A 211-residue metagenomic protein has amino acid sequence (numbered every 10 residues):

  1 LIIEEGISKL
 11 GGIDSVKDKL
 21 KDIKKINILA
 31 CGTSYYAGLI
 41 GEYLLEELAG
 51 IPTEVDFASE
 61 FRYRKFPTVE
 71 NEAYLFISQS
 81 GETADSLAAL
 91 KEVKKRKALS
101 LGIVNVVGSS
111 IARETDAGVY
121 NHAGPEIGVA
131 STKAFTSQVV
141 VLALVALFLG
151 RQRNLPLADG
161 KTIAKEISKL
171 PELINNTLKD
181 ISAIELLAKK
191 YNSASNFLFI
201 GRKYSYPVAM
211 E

Functional and structural regions predicted by a protein language model:
I3-D22, K179-Y191: A short, well-structured juxtamembrane/interface segment
I3-S8, P52-E54, I77-S80, L173-K179: Short, flexible loop segments at the rims of nucleotide/cofactor-binding pockets, characterized by
K21-K169: Glycine-rich phosphate-binding loops that contact phosphosugars or nucleotide phosphates
D22-C31, Y74, P171-I181, F199-S205: Short, charged low-complexity intrinsically disordered segments located at boundaries of structured domains
K24, G50, N192-E211: Acidic catalytic cores of enzymes that act on phosphate-bearing nucleotides/polynucleotides
L147-F199: Catalytic or ion-coupling anion/metal-binding cores of large enzyme and transporter domains
